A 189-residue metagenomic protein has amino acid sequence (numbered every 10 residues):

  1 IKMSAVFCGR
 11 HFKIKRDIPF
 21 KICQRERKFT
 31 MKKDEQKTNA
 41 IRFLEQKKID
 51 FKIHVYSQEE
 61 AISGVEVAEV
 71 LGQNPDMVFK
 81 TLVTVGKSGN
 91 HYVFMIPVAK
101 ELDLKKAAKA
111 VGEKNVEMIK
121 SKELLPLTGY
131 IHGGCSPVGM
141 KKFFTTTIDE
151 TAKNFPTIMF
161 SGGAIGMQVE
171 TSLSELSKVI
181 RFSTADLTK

Functional and structural regions predicted by a protein language model:
I1-F20: N-terminal amphipathic/hydrophobic targeting modules at extreme N-termini, encompassing cleavable Sec/SRP-type signal
I22-K189: Extended, low-hydrophobicity, polar/charged segments
